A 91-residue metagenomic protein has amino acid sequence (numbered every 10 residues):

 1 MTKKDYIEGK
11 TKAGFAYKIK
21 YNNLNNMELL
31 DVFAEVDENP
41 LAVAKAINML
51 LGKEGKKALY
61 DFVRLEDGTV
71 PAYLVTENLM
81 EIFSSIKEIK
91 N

Functional and structural regions predicted by a protein language model:
T2, F15, N22-N91: Short, surface-exposed, charged amphipathic helix/loop patches that serve as local interaction elements
K4-G14: Short acidic-hydrophobic surface loop/beta-edge motif
K10, K20-N22: A structural detector for beta-sheet-dominated domains
